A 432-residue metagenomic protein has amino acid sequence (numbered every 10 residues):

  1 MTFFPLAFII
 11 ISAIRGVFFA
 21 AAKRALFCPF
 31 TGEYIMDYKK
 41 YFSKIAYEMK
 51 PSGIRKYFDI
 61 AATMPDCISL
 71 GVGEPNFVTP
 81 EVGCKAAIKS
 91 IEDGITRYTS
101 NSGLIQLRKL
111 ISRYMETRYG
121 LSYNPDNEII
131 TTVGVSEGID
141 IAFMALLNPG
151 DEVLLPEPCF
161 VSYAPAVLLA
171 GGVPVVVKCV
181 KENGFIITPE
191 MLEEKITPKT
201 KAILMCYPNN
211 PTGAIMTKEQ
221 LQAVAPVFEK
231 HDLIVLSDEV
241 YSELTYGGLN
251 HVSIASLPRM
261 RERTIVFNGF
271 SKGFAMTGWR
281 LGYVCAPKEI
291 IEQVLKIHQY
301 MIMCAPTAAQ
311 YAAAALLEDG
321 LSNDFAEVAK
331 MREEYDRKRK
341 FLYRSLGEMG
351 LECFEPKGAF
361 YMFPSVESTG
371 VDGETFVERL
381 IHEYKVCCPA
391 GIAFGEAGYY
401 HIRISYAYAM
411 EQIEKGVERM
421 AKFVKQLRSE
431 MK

Functional and structural regions predicted by a protein language model:
F4-P5, F19: Short hydrophobic targeting helices and cationic amphipathic motifs that mediate membrane/organellar targeting
F18-A22, C28-K50, Y57-M64, I68 (+3 more regions): PLP-dependent class I/II
D93-G94: Conserved nucleotide-sugar phosphate-binding/catalytic loop shared by glycosyltransferases and other
R97-S100: N-terminal core-binding DNA-recognition domain of tyrosine site-specific recombinases/integrases
L107-I111, G134: Conserved AMP-binding/adenylate-forming core of the ANL superfamily
